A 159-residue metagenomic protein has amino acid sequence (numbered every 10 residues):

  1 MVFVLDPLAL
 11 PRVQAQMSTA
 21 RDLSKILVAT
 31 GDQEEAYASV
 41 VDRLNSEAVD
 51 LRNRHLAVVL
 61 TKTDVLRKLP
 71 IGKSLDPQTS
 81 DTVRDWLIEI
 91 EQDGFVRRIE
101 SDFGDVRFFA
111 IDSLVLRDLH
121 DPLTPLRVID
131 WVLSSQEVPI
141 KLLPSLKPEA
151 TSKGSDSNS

Functional and structural regions predicted by a protein language model:
M1-S159: Conserved GTP-binding G-domain of TRAFAC-class P-loop NTPases and closely related GTPase folds
